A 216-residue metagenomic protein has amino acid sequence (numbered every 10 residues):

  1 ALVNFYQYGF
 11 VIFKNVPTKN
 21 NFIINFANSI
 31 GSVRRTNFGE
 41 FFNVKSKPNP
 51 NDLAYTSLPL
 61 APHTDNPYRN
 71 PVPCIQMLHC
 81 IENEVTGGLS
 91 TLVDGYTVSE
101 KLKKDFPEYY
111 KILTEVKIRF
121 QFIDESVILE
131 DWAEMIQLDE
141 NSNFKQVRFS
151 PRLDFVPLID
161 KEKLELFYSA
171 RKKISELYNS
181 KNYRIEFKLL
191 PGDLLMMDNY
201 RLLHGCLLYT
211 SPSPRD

Functional and structural regions predicted by a protein language model:
A1-F10, N15-V16, N20-M196, Y200-S211 (+1 more regions): Active-site environment of non-heme Fe oxygenases that use a 2-His-1-carboxylate facial triad
